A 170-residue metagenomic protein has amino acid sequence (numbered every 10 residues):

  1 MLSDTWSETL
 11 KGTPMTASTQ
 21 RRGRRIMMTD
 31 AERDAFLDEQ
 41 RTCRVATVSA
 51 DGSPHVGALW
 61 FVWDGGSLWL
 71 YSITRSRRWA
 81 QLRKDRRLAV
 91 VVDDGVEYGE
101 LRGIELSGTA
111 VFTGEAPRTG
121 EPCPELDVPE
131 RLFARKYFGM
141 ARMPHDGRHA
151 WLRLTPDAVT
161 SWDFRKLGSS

Functional and structural regions predicted by a protein language model:
L2-M28, Y98-S170: Charged, gly/pro-rich active-site loop segments
A17-T47: Short, conserved active-site entrance elements at the starts or edges of catalytic domains
D30, D38, P54-V56, G99 (+1 more regions): Short, solvent-exposed coil/turn segments
Q40-T74, V90-V92, R102: Short beta-strand segments
D85-L88: Short coil-to-beta transition motif at edge beta-strands of beta-rich domains
D93, E97: Cyclic nucleotide-binding regulatory domains
